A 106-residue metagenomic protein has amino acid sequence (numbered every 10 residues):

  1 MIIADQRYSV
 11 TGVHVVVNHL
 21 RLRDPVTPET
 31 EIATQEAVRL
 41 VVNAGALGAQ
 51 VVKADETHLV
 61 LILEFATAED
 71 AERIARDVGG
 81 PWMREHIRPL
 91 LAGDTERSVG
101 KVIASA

Functional and structural regions predicted by a protein language model:
M1-V78, L90-A106: Short S/T/G/P-rich N-terminal loop/turn motif that feeds into the first structured element of a domain
G80-W82: Extracytoplasmic/periplasmic sensor domains and loops in membrane signaling proteins
H86-I87: Amphipathic alpha-helical coiled-coil segments
